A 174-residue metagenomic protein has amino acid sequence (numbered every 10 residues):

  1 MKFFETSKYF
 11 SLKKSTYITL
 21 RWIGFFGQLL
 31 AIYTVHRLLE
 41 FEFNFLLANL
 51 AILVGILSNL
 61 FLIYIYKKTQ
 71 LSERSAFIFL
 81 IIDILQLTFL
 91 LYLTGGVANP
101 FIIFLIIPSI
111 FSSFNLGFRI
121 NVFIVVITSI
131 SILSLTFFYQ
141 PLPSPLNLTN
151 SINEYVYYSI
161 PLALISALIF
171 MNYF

Functional and structural regions predicted by a protein language model:
M1-K2, W22-L29, R74-A76, P100-L116: Hydrophobic alpha-helical transmembrane segments
M1-L12: Short, Lys/Arg-rich, polar N-terminal cytosolic tail immediately upstream of the first transmembrane signal-anchor
K14, F26, L30-I52, K68-I78 (+2 more regions): Alpha-helical transmembrane segments and their interfaces in multipass membrane proteins
I23, I82, Q86, L90 (+4 more regions): Hydrophobic alpha-helices of bacterial signal-transduction systems
T34-V35, L62-I65, F89-L93: Membrane-helix exit/interface motif
I52-L57, I81-L85, P100-P108, E154-S166: Membrane-embedded alpha-helical segments of multi-pass membrane proteins, especially the transmembrane helices
G55-Q70: Canonical alpha-helical transmembrane segments
Q86-G96, I103-F123: Generic transmembrane alpha-helix motif of multi-pass integral membrane proteins
